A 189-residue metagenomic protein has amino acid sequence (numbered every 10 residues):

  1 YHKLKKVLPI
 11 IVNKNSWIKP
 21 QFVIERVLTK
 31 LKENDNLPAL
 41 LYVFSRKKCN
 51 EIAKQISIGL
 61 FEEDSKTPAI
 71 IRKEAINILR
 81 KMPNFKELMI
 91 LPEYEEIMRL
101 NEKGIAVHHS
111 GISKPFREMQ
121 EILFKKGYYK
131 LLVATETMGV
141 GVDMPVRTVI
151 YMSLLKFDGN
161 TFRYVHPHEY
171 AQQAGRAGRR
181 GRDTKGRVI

Functional and structural regions predicted by a protein language model:
H2-P9, E25-L28, Y42, R46-L131 (+1 more regions): Conserved C-terminal RecA-like helicase domain
W17-E33: Short linear interaction motifs
K30-K32, I97-M98, L123-F124, G139-V142 (+1 more regions): Replace "in large, NTP-powered and nucleic-acid-processing enzymes" with "in large, NTP-powered factors and other
N34-L37, K103: Inter-lobe coupling/hinge region of RecA-like P-loop helicase motors
P38-L40, L131, R187: Residue-level preference for the first positions of well-ordered beta-strands
R46-C49, I112-S113, M138-V140, L155-F157 (+1 more regions): Conserved nucleotide-binding/hydrolysis micro-motifs of P-loop NTPases
T135: H-loop/switch region of ABC-family ATPase nucleotide-binding domains
M144, T148-I189: Conserved segment of the helicase C-terminal RecA-like domain
